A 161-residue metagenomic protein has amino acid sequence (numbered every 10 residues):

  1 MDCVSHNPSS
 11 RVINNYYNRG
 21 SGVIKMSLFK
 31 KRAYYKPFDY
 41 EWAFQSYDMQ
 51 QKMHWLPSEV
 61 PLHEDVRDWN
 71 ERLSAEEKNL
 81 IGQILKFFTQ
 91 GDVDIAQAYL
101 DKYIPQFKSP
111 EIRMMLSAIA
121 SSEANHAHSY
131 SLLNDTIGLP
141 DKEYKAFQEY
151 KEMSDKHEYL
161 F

Functional and structural regions predicted by a protein language model:
N7-P8, N18: Compositionally biased, low-complexity intrinsically disordered regions
I13-Y16, G20, I24-F161: Non-heme di-metal
